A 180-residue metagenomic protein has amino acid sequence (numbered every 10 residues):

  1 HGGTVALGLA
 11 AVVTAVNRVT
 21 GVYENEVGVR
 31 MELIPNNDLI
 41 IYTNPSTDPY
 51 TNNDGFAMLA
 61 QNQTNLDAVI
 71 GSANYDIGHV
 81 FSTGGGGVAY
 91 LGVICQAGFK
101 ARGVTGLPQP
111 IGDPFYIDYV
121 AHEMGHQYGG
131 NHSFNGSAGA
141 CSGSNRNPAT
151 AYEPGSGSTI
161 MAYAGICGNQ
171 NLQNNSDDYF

Functional and structural regions predicted by a protein language model:
H1-F180: Extracellular (secreted or membrane-anchored) zinc-dependent metallopeptidases, primarily metzincins but also closely
